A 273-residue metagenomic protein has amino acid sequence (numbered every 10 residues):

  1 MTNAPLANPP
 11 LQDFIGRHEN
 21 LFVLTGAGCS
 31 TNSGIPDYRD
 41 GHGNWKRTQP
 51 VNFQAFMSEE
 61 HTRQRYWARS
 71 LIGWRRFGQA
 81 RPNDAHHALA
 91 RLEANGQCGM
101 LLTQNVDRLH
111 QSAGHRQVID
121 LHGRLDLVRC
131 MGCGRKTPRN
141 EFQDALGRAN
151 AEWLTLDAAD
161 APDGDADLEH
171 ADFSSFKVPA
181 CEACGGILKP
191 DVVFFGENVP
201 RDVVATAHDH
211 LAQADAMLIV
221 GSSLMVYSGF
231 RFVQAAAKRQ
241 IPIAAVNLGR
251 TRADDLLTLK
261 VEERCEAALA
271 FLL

Functional and structural regions predicted by a protein language model:
M1-L273: Conserved catalytic core of sirtuin-type NAD+-dependent deacylases
